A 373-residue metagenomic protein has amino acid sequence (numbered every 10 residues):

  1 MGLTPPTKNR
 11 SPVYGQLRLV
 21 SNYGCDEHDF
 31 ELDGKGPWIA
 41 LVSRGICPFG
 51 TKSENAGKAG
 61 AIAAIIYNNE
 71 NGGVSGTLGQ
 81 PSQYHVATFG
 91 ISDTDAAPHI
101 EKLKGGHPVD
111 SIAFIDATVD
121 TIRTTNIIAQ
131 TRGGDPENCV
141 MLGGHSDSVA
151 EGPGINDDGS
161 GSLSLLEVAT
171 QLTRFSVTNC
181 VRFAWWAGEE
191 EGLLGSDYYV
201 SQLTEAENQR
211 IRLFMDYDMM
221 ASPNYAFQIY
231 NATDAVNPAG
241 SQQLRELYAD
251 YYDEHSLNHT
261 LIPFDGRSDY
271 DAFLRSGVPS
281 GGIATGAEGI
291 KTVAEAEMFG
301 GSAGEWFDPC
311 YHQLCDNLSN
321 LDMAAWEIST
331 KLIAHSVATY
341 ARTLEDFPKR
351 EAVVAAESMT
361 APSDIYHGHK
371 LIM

Functional and structural regions predicted by a protein language model:
M1-S92, H259: Extracellular/luminal Protease-associated
T4-C25, P81-I155, E167-T170, T178: Soluble metallo-hydrolase cores and metallopeptidase-like ectodomains found primarily in the secretory/periplasmic
G15, L19, L41-C47, K52-S53 (+6 more regions): Second-shell loop/turn segments in exported
L19, W38-S43, I62-Y67, A87-G90 (+10 more regions): Structural recognition of the beta-strand scaffold that forms the well-ordered cores of secreted hydrolase catalytic
N55-A59, I155-V168: Active-site alpha-helical elements of protease catalytic centers
Q83, T170-L194, Y217, D346 (+1 more regions): Short helix-loop-beta-strand segments that form the rim/entrance of peptidase-like active sites
E137, A150, V177, W186-V293 (+2 more regions): Metal-dependent peptidase/peptidase-like ectodomains
I290-I365, I372: His/Asp/Glu-rich mid-to-C-terminal helical/loop segments that flank catalytic regions of hydrolases
